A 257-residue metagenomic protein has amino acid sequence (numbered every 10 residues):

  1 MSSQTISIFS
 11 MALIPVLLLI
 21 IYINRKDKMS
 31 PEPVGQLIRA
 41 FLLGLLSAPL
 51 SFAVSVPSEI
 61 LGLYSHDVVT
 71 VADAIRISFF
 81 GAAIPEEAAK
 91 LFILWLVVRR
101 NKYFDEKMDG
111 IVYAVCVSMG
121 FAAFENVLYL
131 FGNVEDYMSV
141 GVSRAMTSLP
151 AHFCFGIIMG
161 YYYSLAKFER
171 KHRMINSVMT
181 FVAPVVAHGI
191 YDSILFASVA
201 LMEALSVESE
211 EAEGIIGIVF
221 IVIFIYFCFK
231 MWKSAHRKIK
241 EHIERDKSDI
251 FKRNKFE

Functional and structural regions predicted by a protein language model:
M1-E257: Hydrophobic alpha-helical segments at protein termini of multi-pass membrane proteins
